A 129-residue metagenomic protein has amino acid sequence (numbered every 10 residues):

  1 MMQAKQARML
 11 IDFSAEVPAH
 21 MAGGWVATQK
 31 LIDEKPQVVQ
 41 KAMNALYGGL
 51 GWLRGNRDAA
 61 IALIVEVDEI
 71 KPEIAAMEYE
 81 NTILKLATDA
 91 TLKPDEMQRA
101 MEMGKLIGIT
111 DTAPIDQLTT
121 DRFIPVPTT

Functional and structural regions predicted by a protein language model:
M1-S14: Ligand-binding "clamshell"
Q3-K5, A22-W25, K85-A87, F123-P127: Short secondary-structure transition/capping segments
F13-G23: Mobile beta-alpha loop/short-helix "lid" or hinge segments that flank ligand
V17-P18, I70, N81, T120-D121: Short secondary-structure capping/turn micro-motifs that flank functional sites
M21-Q37: A bilobed periplasmic-binding-protein/Venus flytrap-type ligand-binding module shared by bacterial periplasmic
D33-T110: Secondary-structure end/capping motifs
K105-T129: Conserved C-terminal helix/tail region of periplasmic/extracytoplasmic solute-binding proteins
